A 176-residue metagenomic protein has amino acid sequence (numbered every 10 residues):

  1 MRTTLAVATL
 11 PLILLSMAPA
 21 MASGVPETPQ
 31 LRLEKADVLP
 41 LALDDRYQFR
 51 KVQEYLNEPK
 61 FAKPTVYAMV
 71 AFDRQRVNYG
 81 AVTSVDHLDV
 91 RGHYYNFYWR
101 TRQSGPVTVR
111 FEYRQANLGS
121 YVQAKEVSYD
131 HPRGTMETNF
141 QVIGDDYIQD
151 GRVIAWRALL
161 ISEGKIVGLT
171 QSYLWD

Functional and structural regions predicted by a protein language model:
V7-S16: Bacterial N-terminal signal peptides
G24-A68, R102-S104: A eukaryote-biased signal for short, well-structured alpha-helical docking elements
K63-T101, E137-V142: Contiguous beta-strand segments within globular domains
V85-Q123: Mature extracytoplasmic domains of secretory-pathway proteins
S128-M136: Short proline/glycine- and polar residue-rich coil/turn motifs
F140-G151: Short, hydrophobic beta-strand segments
R152-I166: Internal, hydrophobic beta-strand segments that form the core of beta-sheet-rich folds
I166-D176: Short beta-strand elements
